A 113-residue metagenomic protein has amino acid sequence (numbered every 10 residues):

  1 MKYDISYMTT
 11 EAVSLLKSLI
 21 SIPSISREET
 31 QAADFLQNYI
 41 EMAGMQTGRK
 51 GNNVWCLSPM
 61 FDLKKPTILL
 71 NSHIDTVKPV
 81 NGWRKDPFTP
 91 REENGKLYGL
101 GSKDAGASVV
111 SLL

Functional and structural regions predicted by a protein language model:
K2-K103: Acidic/His- and Gly-rich active-site-bordering loop/insert found across diverse amide/peptide-bond hydrolases
G101-L113: Active-site alpha-helical elements of protease catalytic centers
